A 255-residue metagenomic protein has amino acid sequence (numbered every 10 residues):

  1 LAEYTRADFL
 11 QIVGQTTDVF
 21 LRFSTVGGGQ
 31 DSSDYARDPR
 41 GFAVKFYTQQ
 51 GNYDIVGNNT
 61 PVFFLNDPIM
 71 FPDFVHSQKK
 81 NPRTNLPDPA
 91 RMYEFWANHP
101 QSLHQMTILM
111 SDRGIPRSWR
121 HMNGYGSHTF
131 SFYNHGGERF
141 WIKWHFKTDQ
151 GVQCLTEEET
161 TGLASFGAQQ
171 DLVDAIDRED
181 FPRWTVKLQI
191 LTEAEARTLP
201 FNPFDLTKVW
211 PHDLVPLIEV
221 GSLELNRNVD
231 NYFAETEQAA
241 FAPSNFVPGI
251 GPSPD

Functional and structural regions predicted by a protein language model:
L1-D255: Active-site-adjacent core segments of small-molecule enzymes
